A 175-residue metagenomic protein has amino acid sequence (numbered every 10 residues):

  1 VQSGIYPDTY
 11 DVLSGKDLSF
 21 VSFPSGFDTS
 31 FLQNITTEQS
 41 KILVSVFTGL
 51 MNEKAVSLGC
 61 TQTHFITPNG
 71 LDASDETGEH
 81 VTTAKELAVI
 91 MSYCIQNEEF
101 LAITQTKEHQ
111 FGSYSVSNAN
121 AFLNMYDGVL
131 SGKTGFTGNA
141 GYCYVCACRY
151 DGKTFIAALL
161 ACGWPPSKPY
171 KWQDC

Functional and structural regions predicted by a protein language model:
Q2-S92: Mid-domain, small-residue-enriched loop/turn segments at the edges of structured enzyme/sensor domains
V56, C60-H64, D75-C175: Domain-terminus/edge residues, biased toward the C-terminal soluble/receptor-binding domains of extracytoplasmic
